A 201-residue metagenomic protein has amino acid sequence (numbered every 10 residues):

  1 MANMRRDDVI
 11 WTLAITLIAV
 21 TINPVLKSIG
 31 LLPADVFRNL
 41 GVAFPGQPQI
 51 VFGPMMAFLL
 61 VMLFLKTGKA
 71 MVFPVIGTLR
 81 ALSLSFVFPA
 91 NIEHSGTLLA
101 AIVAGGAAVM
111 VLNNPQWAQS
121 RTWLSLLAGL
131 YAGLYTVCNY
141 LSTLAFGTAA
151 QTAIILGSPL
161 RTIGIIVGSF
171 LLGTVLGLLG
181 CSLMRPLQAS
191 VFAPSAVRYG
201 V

Functional and structural regions predicted by a protein language model:
A2-M71: Hydrophobic transmembrane alpha-helices
V9-A14, P54, A70-T78, S95 (+4 more regions): Hydrophobic alpha-helical transmembrane segments
I15-N23, G106, G173-C181: Hydrophobic core segments of alpha-helical transmembrane domains in multi-pass membrane transport and ion-translocation
T16-V25, G77-P89, G129-Y140: Aromatic-anchored segments of alpha-helical transmembrane domains
K27-L32, V36, L79-M110: Interfacial aromatic-anchored transmembrane helix boundaries in multi-pass membrane proteins
S28-L32, F37-P45, Q119-V201: Membrane-embedded alpha-helical hairpins and interfacial helices in multi-pass inner-membrane proteins
L60-F64, G105-N113, C181, R185: Hydrophobic transmembrane alpha-helices
M62-V75, N114-R121: Membrane-helix interface "capping/anchor" motifs
